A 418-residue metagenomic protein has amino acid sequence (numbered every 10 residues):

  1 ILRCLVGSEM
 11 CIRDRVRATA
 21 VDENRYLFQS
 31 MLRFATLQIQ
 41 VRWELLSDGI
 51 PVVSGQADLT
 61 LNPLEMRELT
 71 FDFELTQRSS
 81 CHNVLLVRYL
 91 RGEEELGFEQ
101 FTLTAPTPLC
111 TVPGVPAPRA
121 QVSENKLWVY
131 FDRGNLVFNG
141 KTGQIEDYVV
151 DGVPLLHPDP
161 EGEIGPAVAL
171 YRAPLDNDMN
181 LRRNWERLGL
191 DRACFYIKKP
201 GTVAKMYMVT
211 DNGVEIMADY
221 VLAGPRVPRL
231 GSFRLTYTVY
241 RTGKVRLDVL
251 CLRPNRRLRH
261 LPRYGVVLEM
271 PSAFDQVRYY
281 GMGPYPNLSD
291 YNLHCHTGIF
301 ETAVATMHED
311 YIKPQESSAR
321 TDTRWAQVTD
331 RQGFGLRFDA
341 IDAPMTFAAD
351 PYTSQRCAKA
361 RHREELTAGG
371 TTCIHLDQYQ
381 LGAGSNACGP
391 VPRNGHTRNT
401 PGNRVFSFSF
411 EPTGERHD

Functional and structural regions predicted by a protein language model:
I1-G7, I12: Single conserved hydrophobic/aromatic residue that forms the stacking wall/gate of nucleotide- or nucleobase-binding
R15, Q38-R42, V84, I145 (+1 more regions): Exposed beta-strand and adjacent loop surfaces of beta-rich binding modules that mediate intermolecular recognition
V21, N62-R67, P401-N403: Solvent-exposed, conformationally flexible loop/turn segments
D22, L75-T111: Terminal connector regions
D22-S30, L247-R253: Short beta-strand elements of extracellular/lumenal beta-sandwich folds
R25-T60, R67-D72, S80-G92: Beta-strand-rich binding/interaction modules
G49-P51, E93-G97, G152, V227: Residue-level signal for glycine
R78-S80, P108-D418: Beta-strand/loop-rich accessory regions of lumenal/periplasmic or secreted enzymes, predominantly carbohydrate-active
